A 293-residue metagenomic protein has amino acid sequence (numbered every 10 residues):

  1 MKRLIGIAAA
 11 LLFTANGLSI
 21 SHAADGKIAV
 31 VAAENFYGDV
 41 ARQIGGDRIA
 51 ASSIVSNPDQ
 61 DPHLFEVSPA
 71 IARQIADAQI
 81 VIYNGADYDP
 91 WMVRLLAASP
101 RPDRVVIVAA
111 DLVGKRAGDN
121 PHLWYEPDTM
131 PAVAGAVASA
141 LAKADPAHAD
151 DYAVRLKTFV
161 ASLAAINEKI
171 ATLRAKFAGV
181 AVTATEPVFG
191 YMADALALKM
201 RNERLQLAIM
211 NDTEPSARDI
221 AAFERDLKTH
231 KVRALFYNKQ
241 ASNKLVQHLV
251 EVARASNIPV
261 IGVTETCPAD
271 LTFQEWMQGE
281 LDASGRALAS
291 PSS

Functional and structural regions predicted by a protein language model:
M1-L4: Positively charged n-region of N-terminal signal peptides that target proteins for export
G6-G17: Bacterial N-terminal signal peptides
S19-S293: Extracytoplasmic metal-acquisition and chelation regions
